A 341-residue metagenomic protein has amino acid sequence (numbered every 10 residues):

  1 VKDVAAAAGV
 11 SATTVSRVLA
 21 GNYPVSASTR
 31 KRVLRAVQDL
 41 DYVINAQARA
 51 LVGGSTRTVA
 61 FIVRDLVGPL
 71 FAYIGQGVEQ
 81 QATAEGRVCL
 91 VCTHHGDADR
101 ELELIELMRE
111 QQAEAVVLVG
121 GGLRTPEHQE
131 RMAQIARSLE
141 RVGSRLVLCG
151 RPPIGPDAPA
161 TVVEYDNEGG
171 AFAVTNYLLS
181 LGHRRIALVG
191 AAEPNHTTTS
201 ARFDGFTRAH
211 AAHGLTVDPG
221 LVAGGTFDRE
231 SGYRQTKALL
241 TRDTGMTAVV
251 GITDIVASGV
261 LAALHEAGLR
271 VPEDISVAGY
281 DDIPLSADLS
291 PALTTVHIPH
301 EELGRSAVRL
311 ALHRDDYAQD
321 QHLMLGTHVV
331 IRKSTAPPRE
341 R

Functional and structural regions predicted by a protein language model:
V1-R57, H210, R339-R341: N-terminal helix-turn-helix DNA-binding module of bacterial transcription factors
S11, E114, H183-I186, G245-T247: Short acidic/polar active-site loop segments enriched in Thr and Asp
L40, E85, V142-G143, H213 (+1 more regions): Helix C-cap/helix->beta junction micro-motif
G54-N176, S180, G245: Alpha-helical recognition/docking segments in bacterial nutrient-uptake and carbohydrate-utilization systems
R64-Y73, C92-R100, G122-E127, R151 (+6 more regions): Hinge/beta->alpha junction and helix N-cap segments in small-molecule ligand-binding domains
R185, V217-L221, V271-S276: Short acidic capping loops at alpha-helix termini that bridge into adjacent secondary structure
K237-R341: Flexible loop/turn connectors
